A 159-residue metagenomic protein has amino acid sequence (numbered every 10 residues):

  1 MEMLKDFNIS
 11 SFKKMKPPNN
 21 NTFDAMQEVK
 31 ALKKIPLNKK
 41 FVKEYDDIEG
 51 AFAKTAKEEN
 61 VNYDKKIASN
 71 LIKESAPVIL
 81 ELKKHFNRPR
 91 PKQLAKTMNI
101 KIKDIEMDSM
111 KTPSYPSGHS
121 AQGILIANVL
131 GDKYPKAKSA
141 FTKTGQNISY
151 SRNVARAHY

Functional and structural regions predicted by a protein language model:
M1-H158: Hydrophobic alpha-helical bundle signature of multipass membrane enzymes
